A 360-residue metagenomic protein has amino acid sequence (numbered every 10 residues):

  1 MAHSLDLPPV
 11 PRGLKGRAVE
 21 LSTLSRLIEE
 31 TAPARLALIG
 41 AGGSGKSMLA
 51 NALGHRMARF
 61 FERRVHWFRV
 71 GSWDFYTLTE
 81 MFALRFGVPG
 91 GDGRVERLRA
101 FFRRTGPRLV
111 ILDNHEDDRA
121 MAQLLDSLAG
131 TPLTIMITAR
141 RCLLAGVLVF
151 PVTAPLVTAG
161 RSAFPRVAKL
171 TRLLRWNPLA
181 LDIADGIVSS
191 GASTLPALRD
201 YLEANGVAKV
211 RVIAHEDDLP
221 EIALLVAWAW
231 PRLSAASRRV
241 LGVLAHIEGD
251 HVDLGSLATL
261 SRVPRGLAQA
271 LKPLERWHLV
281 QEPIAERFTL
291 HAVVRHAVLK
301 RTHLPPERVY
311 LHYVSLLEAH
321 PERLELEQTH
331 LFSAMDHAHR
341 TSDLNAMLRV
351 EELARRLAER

Functional and structural regions predicted by a protein language model:
M1-A120, D126-R140, G146-A154, G160-R161 (+5 more regions): Walker A/P-loop phosphate-binding element recognition
M1-S4, A180-S237: Loop-to-helix "switch" segment enriched in basic and acidic residues adjacent to catalytic/ligand pockets
I28, I222-V226, V294, Y310-Y313 (+1 more regions): Hydrophobic alpha-helical core bundles mediating ligand binding, dimerization, or RNAP-core interactions
I39, G242, H330, L348-R360: Non-membrane alpha-helical segments in proteins
A50-N51, H55, L174, D185-G186 (+3 more regions): C-terminal boundary/linker of central alpha/beta nucleotide-binding cores
N51, H55, D182, F332-D336: Short, hydrophobic alpha-helix immediately C-terminal to the catalytic nucleophile
R166-A180, D185-G186: A short helix-loop-helix "switch/interaction" segment in the helical subdomain of ASCE P-loop NTPases
I187-A208, S234-R238, V298-Q328, H339-M347: A eukaryote-biased feature capturing mid-to-C-terminal, repeat/solenoid-rich segments of large proteins, strongly
